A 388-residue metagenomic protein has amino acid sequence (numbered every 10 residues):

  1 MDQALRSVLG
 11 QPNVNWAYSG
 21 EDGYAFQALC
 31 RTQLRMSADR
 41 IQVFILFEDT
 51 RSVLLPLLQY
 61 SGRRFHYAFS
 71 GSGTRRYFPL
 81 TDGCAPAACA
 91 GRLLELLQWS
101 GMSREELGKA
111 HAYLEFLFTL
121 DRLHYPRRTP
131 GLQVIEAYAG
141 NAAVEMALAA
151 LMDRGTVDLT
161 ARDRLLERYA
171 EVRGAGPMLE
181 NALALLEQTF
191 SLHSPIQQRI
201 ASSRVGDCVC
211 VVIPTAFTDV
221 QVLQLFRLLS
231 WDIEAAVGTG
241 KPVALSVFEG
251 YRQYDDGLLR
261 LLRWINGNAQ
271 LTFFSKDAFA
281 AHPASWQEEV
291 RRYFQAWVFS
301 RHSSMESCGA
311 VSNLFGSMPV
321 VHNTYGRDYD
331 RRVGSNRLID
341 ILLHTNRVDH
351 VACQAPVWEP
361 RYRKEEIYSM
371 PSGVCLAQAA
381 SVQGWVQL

Functional and structural regions predicted by a protein language model:
L5-A269, S285, R292, E365-M370 (+1 more regions): P-loop NTPase motor domains
Y67-F69, T272-F274, S300: Generic beta-sheet signal
S72-G73, A278, S304: Residue-level detector of flexible, active-site-proximal loop/helix-junction positions within diverse enzyme catalytic
L97, G101-K109, R263, H282-L388: P-loop NTPase motor core of the ASCE superfamily
F273-A281: Conserved H-loop
